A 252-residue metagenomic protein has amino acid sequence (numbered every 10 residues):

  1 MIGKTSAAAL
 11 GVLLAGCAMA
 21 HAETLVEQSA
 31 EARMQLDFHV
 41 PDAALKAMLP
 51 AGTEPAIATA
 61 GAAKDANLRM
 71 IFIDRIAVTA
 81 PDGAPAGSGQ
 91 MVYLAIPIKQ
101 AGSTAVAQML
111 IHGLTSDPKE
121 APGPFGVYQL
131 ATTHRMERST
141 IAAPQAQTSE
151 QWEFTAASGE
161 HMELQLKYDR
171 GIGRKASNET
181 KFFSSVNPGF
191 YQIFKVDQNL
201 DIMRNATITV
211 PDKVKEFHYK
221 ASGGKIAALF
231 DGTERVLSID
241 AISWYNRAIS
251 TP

Functional and structural regions predicted by a protein language model:
M1-T5: Positively charged n-region of N-terminal signal peptides that target proteins for export
A7-C17: Bacterial N-terminal signal peptides
A18-A22: Sec/Tat signal peptide C-region and signal peptidase I cleavage site
E23-R75, M203-E216, A221-G223, L229-G232 (+3 more regions): N-terminal domain-onset segments
P41-A43, R75-I76, K99-S103, A157-G159 (+2 more regions): Generic structural motif
M70-I71, I96, W152, L166: Short beta-strand element of the conserved SAM-dependent methyltransferase core
A77-Q151: Aromatic- and glycine-enriched beta-alpha-beta binding-site module
Y128-P252: Interaction-surface and assembly-scaffold signal
